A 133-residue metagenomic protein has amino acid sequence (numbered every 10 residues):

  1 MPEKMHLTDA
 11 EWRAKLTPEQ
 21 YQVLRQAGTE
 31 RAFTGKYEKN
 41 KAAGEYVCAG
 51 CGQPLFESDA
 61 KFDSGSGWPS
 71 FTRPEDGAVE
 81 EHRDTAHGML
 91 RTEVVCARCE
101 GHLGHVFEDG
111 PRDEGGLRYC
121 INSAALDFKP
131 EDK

Functional and structural regions predicted by a protein language model:
E3-D9, R13-K133: A short Gly-Trp-Pro
